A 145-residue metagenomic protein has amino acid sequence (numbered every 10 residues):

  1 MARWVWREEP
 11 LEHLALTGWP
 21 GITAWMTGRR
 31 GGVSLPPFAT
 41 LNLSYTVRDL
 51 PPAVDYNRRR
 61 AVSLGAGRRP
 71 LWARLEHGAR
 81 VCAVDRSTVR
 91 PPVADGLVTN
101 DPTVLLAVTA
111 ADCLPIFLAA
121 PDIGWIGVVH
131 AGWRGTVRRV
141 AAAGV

Functional and structural regions predicted by a protein language model:
M1-L14: Short, Gly/Pro- and small/polar-rich lid/capping loops
R3-V5, G18, A24, G132: Residues in intrinsically disordered, low-complexity segments of regulatory proteins
E8, W19-G21, G67: Short, well-ordered coil/turn elements that cap or connect secondary structure elements
L16-W19, A120-P121: Active-site beta-strand termini and strand-to-loop segments that position acidic
W19-R60: Intrinsically disordered, low-complexity, positively charged segments
L35-L41, A83-D85, R139: Short, glycine/acidic-enriched capping/hinge loops at junctions between secondary-structure elements
P51-R134: Phosphate-centric recognition/catalysis
V54-N57, R138-V145: Short, well-ordered amphipathic alpha-helical segments that serve as non-catalytic structural scaffolds within diverse
